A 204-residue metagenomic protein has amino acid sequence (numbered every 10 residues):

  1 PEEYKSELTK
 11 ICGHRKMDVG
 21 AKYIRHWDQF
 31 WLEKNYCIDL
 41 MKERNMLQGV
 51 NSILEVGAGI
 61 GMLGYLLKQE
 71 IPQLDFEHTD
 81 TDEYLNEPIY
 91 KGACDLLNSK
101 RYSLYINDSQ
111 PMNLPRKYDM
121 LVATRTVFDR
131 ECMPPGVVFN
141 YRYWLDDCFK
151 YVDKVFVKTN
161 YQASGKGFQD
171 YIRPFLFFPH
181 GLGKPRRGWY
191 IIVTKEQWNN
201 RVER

Functional and structural regions predicted by a protein language model:
I11-R44: Class I SAM-dependent methyltransferase Rossmann-like catalytic core, especially the SAM/SAH-binding loop
E55: Class I SAM-dependent methyltransferase core
G59: Conserved glycine-rich SAM-binding loop
M62, L66-Y102, N107-D108: Class I SAM-dependent methyltransferase SAM/SAH-binding core
Q110-P115: Short conserved loop adjoining the S-adenosyl-L-methionine
M120-V137: A short SAM/SAH-binding and catalytic strip from SAM-dependent methyltransferases
V152-Y161: Conserved beta-strand signature within the Rossmann-like core of class I S-adenosyl-L-methionine
K166-R204: Class I S-adenosyl-L-methionine
